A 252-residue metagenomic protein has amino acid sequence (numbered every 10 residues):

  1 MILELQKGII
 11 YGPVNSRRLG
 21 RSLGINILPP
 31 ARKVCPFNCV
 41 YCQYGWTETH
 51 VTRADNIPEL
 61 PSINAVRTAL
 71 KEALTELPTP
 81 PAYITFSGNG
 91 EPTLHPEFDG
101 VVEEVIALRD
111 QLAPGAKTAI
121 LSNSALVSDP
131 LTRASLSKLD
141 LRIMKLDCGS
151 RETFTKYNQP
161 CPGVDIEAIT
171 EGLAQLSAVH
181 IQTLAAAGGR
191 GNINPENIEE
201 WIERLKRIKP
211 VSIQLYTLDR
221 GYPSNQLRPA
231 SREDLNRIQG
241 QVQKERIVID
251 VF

Functional and structural regions predicted by a protein language model:
M1-G20, P29, T68-K71, T75 (+1 more regions): Auxiliary Fe-S-binding modules of radical SAM enzymes
M1-V40, Y44-E59, E72, E76-P80: N-terminal [4Fe-4S]-dependent radical SAM core
I2-K7, N26, F86-N89, D165-I169: Generic detector of contiguous secondary-structure segments
S22-G24, Y83, I143, H180: Short hydrophobic-acidic sequence motifs that mark active-site Asp/Glu residues
P29, G45-E48, T85-G90, T183-A187 (+1 more regions): Short, histidine-centered active-site or binding-site loop motifs used for metal coordination, general acid-base
Y41-L121, A125-K138: Conserved Radical SAM active-site core
L94-R228: Conserved AdoMet/S-adenosylmethionine-binding subsite of the radical SAM
